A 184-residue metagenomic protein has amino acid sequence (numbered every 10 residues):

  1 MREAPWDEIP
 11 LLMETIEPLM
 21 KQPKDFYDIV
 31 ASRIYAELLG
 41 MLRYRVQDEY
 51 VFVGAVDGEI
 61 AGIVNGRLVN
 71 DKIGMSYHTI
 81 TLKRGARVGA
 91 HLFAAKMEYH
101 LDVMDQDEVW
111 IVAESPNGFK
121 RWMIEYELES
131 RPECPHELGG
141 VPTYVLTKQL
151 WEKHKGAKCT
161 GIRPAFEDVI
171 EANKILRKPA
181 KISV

Functional and structural regions predicted by a protein language model:
M1, M75-S76, V141: Hydrophobic residues on conserved beta-strands that form the core of alpha/beta folds
M1-T15: A short beta-loop-alpha structural element at the N-terminal edge of CoA-dependent acyl/N-acetyltransferase catalytic
W6, I16-G74, H78-T81: A conserved beta-strand-loop-helix scaffold within acyl/acetyltransferase catalytic domains
E49, M104-Q106: Short, high-confidence coil segments that cap the C-terminus of an alpha-helix and link into the following beta-strand
A86-L101: Conserved acetyl-CoA-binding loop-helix of GNAT-fold acetyltransferases
V109-I124: Conserved beta-strand-loop-alpha-helix junction that forms the acyl-donor binding cleft
R121-L138: Conserved acetyl-CoA-binding loop of GNAT-fold acetyltransferases
P135-V184: C-terminal "cap" of GNAT-fold acetyltransferases
